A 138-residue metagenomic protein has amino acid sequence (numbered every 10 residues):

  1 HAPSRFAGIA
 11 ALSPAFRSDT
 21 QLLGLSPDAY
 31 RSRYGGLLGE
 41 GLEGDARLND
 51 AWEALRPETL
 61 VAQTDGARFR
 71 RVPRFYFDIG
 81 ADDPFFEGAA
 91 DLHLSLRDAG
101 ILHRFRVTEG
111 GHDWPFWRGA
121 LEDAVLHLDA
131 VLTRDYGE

Functional and structural regions predicted by a protein language model:
H1-E138: Non-catalytic cap/lid and distal C-terminal segments of serine-dependent acyl enzymes
